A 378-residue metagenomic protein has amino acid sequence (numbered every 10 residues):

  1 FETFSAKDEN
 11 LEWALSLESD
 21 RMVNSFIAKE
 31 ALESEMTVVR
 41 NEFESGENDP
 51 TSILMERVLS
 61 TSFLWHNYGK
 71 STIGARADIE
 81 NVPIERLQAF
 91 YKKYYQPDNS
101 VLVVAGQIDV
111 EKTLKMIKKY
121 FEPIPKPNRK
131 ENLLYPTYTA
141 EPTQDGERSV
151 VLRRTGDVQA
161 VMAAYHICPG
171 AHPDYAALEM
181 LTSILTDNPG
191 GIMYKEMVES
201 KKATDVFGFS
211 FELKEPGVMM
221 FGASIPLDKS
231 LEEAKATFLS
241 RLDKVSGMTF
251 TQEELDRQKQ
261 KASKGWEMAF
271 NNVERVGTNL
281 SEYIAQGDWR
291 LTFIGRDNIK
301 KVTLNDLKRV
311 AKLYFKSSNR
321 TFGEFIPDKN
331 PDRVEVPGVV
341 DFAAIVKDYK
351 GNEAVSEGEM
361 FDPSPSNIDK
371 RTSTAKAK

Functional and structural regions predicted by a protein language model:
F1-N10, S45-N99, P123-H172, S183-E232 (+4 more regions): Non-catalytic beta-strand/loop surface segments
F4, I225, N319-P331: Well-structured core secondary-structure elements of compact alpha/beta domains
S19-I27, Y120-N128, L239-F250: A common structural junction motif
Q107: Carbohydrate-associated surface elements
N128, N330, V336-G338: Terminal amphipathic helices with adjacent charged low-complexity linkers/tails
E335-N352: Pro/Ala/Gly-rich low-complexity, hydrophilic intrinsically disordered segments
